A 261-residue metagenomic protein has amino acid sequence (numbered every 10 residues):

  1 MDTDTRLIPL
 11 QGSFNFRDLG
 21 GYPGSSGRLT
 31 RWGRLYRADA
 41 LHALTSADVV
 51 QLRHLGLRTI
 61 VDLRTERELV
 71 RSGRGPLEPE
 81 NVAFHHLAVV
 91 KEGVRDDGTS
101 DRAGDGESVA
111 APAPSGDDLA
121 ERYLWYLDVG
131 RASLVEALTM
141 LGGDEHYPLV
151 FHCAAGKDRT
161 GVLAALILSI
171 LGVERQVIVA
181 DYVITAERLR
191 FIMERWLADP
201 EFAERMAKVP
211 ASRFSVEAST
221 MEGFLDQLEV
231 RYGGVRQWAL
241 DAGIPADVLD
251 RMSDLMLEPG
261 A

Functional and structural regions predicted by a protein language model:
M1-V150, V162-A261: Cys-dependent protein tyrosine phosphatase-like superfamily
A155, R159-T160: Ser/Thr-glycine-rich phosphate-binding loops at phosphate-binding pockets of nucleotides, nucleotide cofactors
